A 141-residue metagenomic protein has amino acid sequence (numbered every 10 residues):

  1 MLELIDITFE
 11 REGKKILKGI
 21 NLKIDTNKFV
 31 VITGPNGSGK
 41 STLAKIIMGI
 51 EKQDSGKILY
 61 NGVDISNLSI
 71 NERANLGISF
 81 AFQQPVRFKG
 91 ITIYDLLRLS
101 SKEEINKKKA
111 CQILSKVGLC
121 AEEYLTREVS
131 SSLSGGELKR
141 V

Functional and structural regions predicted by a protein language model:
L2, L17-G19: Conserved structural motif at the start of ABC-family nucleotide-binding domains
K23-I24: Conserved hydrophobic segment flanking the Walker A/P-loop of ABC-type ATPase nucleotide-binding domains
T33-P35: The feature captures the beta-strand-to-loop junction immediately N-terminal to the Walker
M48: Helix-to-loop junction immediately C-terminal to a conserved catalytic motif
G56-V63, L76, K109: Conserved ABC transporter NBD signature motif
D64-S79: ABC ATPase NBD coupling module
Q84, G90-N106: Q-loop/switch helix immediately C-terminal to the Walker
K107-Y124, E128: Conserved ABC ATPase "signature" region
